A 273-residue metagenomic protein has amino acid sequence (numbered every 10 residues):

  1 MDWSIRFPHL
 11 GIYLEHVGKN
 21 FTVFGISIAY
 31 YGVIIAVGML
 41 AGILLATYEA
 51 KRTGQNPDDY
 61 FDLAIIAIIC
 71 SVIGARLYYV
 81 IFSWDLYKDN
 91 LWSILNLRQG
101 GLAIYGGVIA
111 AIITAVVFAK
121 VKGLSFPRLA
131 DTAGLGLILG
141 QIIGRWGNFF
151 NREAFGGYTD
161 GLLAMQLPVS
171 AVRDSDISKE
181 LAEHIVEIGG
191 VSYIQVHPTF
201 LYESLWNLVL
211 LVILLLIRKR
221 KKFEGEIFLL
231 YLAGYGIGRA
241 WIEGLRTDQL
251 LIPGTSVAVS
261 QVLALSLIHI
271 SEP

Functional and structural regions predicted by a protein language model:
M1-S271: A feature for loop-to-transmembrane-helix boundaries and adjacent hydrophobic helices in multi-pass integral membrane
